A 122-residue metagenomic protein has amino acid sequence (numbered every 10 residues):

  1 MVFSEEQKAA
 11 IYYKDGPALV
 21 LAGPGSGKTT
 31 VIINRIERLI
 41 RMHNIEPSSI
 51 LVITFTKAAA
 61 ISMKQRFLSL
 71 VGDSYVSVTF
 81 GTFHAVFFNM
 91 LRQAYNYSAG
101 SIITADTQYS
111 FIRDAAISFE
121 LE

Functional and structural regions predicted by a protein language model:
M1-S98: P-loop NTPase Walker
K14, Y75-S77, N96-E122: ATP-hydrolysis module of ASCE/P-loop NTPase motor domains, specifically the Walker B Asp-Glu catalytic pair
